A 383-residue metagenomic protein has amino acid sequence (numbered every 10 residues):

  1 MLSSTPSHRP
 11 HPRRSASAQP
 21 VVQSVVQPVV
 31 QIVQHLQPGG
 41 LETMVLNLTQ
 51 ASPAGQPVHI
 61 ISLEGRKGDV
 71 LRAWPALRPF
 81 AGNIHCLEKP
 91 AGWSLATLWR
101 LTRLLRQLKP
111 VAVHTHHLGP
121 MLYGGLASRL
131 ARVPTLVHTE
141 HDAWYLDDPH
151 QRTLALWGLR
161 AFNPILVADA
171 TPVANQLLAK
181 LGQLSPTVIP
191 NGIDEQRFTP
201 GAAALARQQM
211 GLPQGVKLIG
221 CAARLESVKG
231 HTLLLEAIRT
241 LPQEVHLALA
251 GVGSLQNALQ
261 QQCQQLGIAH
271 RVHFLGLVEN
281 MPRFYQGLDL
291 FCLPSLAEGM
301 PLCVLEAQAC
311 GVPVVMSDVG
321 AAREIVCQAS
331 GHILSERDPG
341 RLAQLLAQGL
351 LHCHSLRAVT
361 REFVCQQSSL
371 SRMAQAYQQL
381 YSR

Functional and structural regions predicted by a protein language model:
L2-P6, H11, Q31-A96, S254: N-terminal strand-loop element at the rim of the active site of nucleotide-sugar-dependent glycosyltransferases
R9, R72-P75, T199-L212, R357: A short helix/loop element that forms part of the nucleotide-sugar donor recognition site in Leloir-type
G39-N47, K217, C221-T240, S254-Q260 (+1 more regions): A conserved mid-protein helix/loop that constitutes part of the nucleotide-sugar donor-binding site
T115-Y123, E140: Short His-centered aromatic/hydrophobic patch
N163-V188, I193, R197: A short, active-site helix/loop in glycosyltransferases that binds the activated sugar's phosphate group
L277, L296: Aromatic "clamp/platform" in nucleotide-sugar-dependent glycosyltransferases that forms part of the donor/acceptor
V304, P313-M316: Short hydrophobic beta-strand element within catalytic cores of glycosyltransferases and related nucleotide-activated
C327-G340, Q348-H354: Conserved acidic donor-binding segment of nucleotide-sugar-dependent glycosyltransferases
